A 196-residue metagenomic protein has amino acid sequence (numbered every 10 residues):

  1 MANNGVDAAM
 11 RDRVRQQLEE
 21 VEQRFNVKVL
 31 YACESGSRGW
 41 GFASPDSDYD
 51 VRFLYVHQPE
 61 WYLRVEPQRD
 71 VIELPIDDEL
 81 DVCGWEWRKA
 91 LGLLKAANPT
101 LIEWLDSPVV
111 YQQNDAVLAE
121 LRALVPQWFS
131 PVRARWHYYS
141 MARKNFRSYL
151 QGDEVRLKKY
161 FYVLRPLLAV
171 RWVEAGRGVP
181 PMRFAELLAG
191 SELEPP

Functional and structural regions predicted by a protein language model:
M1-C33: Helical scaffold of the NTase/Pol beta-like nucleotidyltransferase catalytic core
V27-K28, S47-Y49, L157: Short, well-ordered loop/turn elements at secondary-structure boundaries
G36-D77: Catalytic metal-binding acidic patch
H57-E60, A97-T100, K144, A169-V170: Short loop/turn segments at secondary-structure transitions that flank enzyme active sites
R64-M141: A basic- and aromatic-enriched beta-loop-alpha substructure that forms the phosphate/nucleotide- and DNA/RNA-contacting
R122-P196: Conserved nucleotidyltransferase catalytic core and NTase-mimicking acidic/glycine-rich helix/loop elements in nucleic
